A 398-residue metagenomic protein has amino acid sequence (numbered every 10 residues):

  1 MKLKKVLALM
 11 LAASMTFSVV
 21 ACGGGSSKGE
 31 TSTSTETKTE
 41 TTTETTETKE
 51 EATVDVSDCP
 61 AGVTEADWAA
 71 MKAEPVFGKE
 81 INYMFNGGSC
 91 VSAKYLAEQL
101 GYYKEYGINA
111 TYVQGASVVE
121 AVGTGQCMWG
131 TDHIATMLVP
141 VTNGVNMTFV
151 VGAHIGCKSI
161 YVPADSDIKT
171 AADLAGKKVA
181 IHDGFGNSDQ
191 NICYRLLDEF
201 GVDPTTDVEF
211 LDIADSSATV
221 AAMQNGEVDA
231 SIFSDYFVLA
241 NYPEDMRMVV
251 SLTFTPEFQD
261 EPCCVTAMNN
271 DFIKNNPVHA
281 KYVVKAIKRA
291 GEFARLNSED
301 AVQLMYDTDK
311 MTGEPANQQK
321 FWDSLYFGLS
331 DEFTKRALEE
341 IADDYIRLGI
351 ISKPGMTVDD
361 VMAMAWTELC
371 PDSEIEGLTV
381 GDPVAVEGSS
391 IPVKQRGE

Functional and structural regions predicted by a protein language model:
M1-L9: Bacterial N-terminal signal peptides that target proteins for export
S18-A21: C-terminal motif of bacterial Sec signal peptides marking the signal peptidase cleavage site
G23-S26: Bacterial signal peptide processing site
T31-E50: Extracellular mucin-like PTS domains
E50-I213, A222, D229-D235, D245-L252 (+2 more regions): Short, glycine-/small- and polar/acidic-enriched structural segments that line small-molecule recognition paths
V54-S57, I346-E398: Conserved C-terminal helix/tail region of periplasmic/extracytoplasmic solute-binding proteins
I134-A135, S166, S217-T308: Pocket-lining segment of extracytoplasmic ligand-binding domains
N275-P354: Secondary-structure end/capping motifs
